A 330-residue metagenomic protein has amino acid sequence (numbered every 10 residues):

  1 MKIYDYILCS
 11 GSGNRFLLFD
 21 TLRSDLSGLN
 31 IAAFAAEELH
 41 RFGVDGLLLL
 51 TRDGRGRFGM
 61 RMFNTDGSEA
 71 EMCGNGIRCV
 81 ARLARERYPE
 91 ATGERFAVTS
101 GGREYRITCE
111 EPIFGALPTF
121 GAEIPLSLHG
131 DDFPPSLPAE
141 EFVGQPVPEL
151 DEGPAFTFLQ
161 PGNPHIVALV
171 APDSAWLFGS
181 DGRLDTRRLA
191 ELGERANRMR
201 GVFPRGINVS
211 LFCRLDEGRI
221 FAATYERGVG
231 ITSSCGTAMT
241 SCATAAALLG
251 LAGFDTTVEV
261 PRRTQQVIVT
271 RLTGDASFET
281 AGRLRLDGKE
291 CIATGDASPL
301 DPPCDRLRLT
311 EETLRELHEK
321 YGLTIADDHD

Functional and structural regions predicted by a protein language model:
M1-L117, L159, I166-D330: A glycine-rich beta-to-alpha transition motif near the start of alpha/beta enzyme domains, typified by
T119-S127: Membrane helix-loop-helix hairpins that form the core translocation module of multi-pass transporters
S127-D132, A175-L177: Short, charged/polar, Gly/Pro-enriched secondary-structure boundary elements
G130-P154: Active-site glycine-rich loop that binds ribose-phosphate moieties when present
